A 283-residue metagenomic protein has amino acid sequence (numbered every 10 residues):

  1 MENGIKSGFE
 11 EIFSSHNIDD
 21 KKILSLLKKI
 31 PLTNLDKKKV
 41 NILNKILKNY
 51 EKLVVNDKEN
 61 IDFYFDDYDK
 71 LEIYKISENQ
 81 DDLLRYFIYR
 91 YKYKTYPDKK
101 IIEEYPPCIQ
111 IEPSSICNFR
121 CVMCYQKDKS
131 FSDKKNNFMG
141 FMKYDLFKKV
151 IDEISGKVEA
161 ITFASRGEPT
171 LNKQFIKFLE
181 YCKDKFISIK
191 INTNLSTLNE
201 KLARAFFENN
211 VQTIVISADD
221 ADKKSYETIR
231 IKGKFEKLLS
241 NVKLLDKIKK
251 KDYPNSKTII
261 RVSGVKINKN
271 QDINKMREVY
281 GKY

Functional and structural regions predicted by a protein language model:
M1-K39, N44: Intrinsically disordered, low-structural-confidence terminal and linker regions
L26-K28, L32-T213, T228, E236 (+1 more regions): Conserved alpha-helical substructure of the radical SAM core
G156-A164, K183-K190, E208-D222, E236-Y283: Conserved C-terminal portion of the radical SAM core fold that forms the substrate/S-adenosylmethionine-binding
S225: Conserved beta-strand positions that form and line the central face of beta-propeller blades
K232: Conserved active-site/ligand-binding neighborhood in enzyme cores
